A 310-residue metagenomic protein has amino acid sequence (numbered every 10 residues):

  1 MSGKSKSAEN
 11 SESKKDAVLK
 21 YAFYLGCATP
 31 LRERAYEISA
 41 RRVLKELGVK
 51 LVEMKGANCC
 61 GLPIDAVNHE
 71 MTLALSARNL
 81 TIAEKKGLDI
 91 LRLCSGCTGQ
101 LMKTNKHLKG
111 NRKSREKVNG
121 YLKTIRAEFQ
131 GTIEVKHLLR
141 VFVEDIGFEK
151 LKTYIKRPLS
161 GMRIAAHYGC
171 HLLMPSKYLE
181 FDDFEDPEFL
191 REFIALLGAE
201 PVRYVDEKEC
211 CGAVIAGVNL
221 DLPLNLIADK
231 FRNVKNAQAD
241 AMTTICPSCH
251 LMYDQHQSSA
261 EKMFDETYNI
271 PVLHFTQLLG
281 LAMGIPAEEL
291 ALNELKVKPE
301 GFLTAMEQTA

Functional and structural regions predicted by a protein language model:
M1-A310: Iron-sulfur cluster-binding electron-transfer modules in prokaryotic oxidoreductases
